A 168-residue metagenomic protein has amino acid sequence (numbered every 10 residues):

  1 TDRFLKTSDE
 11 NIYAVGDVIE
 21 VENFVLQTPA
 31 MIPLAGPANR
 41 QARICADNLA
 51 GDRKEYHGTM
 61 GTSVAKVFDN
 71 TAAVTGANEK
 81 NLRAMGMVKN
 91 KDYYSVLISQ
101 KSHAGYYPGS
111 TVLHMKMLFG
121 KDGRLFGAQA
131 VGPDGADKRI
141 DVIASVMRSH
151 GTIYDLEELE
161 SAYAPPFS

Functional and structural regions predicted by a protein language model:
T1-D47, V142: FAD-site-proximal beta/loop scaffold in flavoenzymes
G16, T62-S63, M115: Small-molecule pocket liners
I19-N23, E79-M87: Short regulatory "switch" loops immediately downstream of catalytic or recognition motifs within protein catalytic
E20, P29-P33, P37, D47-E79 (+1 more regions): Active-site-proximal substrate-binding core of FAD-dependent oxidoreductases
Q41, N48, D52, A84-V88: Internal alpha-helical scaffold of NAD(P)-dependent oxidoreductase catalytic cores
N70-A77, M85-S168: Flexible, glycine-rich terminal cap/loop adjacent to redox cofactors in electron-transfer oxidoreductases
